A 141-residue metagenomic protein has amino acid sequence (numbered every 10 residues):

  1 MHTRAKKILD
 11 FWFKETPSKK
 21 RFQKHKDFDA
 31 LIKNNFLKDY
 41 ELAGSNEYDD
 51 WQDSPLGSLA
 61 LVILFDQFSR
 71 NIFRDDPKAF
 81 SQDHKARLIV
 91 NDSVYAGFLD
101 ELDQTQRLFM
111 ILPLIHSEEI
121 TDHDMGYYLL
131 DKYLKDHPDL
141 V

Functional and structural regions predicted by a protein language model:
M1-D75, F80-V141: Intrinsically disordered, low-complexity activation-like regions
